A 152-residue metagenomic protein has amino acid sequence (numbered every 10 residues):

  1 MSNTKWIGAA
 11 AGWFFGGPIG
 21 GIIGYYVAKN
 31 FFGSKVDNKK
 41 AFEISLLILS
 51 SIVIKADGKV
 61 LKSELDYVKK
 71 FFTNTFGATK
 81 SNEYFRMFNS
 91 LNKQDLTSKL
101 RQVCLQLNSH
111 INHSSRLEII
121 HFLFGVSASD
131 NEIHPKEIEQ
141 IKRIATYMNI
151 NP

Functional and structural regions predicted by a protein language model:
M1-P152: Small-residue-enriched hydrophobic alpha-helices in membranes
